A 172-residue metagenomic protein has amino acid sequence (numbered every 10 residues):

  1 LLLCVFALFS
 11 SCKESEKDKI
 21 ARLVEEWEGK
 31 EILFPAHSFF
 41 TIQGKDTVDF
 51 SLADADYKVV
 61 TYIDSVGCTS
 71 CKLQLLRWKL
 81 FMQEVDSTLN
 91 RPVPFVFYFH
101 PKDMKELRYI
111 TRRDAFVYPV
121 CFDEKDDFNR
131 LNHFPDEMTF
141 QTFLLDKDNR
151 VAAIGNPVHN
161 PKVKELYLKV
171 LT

Functional and structural regions predicted by a protein language model:
L1-L3: Sec-dependent signal peptide recognition, specifically the positively charged N-region followed immediately by
L8-S11: C-terminal motif of bacterial Sec signal peptides marking the signal peptidase cleavage site
E14-L52, K72-L73: N-terminal "domain-start" segment that seeds a small globular fold
V48-K79: Short active-site neighborhood of thiol/selenol oxidoreductases, capturing the structured segment around
T61, F95-F97, L144: Structural beta-sheet core signal
G67, L73-R113, N129-R130: Structural microenvironment flanking redox-active thiols in thiol-disulfide oxidoreductases
R108-F140: Short, internal strand/loop/helix patches that form the active-site neighborhood or redox-interaction surface
L144-T172: Thiol-/selenol-based redox modules, centered on thioredoxin-like and closely related oxidoreductase domains
